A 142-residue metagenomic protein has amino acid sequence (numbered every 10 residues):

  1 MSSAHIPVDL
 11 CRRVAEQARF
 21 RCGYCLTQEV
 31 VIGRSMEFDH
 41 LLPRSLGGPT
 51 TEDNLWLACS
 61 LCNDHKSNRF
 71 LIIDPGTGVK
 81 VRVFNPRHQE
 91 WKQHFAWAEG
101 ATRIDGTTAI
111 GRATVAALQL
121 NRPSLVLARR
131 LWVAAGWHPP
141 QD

Functional and structural regions predicted by a protein language model:
M1-D9, R13, Q28-V31, P49 (+2 more regions): Extended charged
R13-F20: Sequence/structural segment immediately N-terminal to covalent heme-attachment motifs in c-type and related
F20-R21, V31, L42: Active-site-adjacent scaffolding segments
R21, L55-A58: Short pre-active-site segment immediately N-terminal to redox-active cysteine/selenocysteine motifs in thiol-based
C22-G23, S67: A local structural micro-motif
G23-C25, L61: Short, cysteine/histidine-rich loop/knuckle motifs that typically chelate Zn2+
S35-P43, L57-C59: Histidine-centered catalytic micro-motifs used for acid/base chemistry in nuclease and nucleotide-processing active
R44-T51: Conserved Nudix-box catalytic region and its N-terminal flanking loop in Nudix hydrolases and closely related
